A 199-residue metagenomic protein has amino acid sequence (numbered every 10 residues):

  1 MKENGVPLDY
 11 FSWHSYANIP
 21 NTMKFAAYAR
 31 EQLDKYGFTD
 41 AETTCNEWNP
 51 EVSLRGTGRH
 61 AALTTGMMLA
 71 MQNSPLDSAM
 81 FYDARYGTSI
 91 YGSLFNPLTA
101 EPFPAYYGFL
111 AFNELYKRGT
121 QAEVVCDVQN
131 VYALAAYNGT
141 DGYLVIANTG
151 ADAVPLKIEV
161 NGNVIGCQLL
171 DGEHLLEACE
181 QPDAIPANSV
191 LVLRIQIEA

Functional and structural regions predicted by a protein language model:
M1-T64, S74: Noncatalytic carbohydrate-binding groove/subsite architecture in carbohydrate-active enzymes
S12, T44, M80, V145-N148: Short beta-strand segments
A17, R85, I197: Flexible, active-site-proximal loop/turn residues at the rims of small-molecule/cofactor binding pockets and catalytic
I19-N21, P50-L54, G87-Y91, D152-V154 (+1 more regions): Flexible loop/turn segments at secondary-structure boundaries
E47-Y132, G139: Aromatic/acidic polysaccharide-binding cleft in carbohydrate-active enzymes
D127-G162, N188: Carbohydrate-binding surface patches
E159-H174: Solvent-exposed beta-hairpin/edge-strand motifs
E177-A199: C-terminal beta-strand-rich structural cap/linker in extracellular carbohydrate-active enzymes
